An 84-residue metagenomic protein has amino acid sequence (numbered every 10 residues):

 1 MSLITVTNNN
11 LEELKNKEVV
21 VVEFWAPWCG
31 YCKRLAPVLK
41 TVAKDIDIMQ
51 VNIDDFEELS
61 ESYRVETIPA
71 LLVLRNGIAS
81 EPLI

Functional and structural regions predicted by a protein language model:
M1-E18: N-terminal leader/targeting and pre-domain segments
S2, D47-M49: Conserved beta-strand segments of alpha/beta enzyme cores
K15-P27: Short active-site neighborhood of thiol/selenol oxidoreductases, capturing the structured segment around
V21-V22, I48, L71: Hydrophobic beta-strand anchors of alpha/beta hydrolase catalytic cores
C29-C32, L71: The canonical Cys-X-X-Cys-His
Y31-D45: Typically the conserved alpha-helix immediately C-terminal to a functionally engaged Cys/Sec in thioredoxin-like
I53-E61: Structural microenvironment flanking redox-active thiols in thiol-disulfide oxidoreductases
T67, L72-I84: Non-catalytic, surface beta->alpha helical segment in thiol-disulfide oxidoreductase systems
